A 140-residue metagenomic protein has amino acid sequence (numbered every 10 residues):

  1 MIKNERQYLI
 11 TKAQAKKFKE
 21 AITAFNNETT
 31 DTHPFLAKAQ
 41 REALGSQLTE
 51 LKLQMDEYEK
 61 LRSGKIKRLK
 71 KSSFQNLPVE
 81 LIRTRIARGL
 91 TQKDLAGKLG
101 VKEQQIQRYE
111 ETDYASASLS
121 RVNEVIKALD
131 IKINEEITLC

Functional and structural regions predicted by a protein language model:
M1-F74: N-terminal flexible/basic segments that precede or flank functional cores
Q75-R88: Short, amphipathic alpha-helical "recognition" segments used to contact nucleic acids or chromatin
L81, Q92, V122: Helix-turn-helix DNA-binding elements, focusing on the entry/boundary residues of the two helices that contact DNA
R85, A96, I126: The alpha-helix within a helix-turn-helix
G89-R108: Short alpha-helical DNA-recognition segment
D113-L119: Short, solvent-exposed alpha-helical "recognition" segments
L119-E135: DNA major-groove recognition helix of helix-turn-helix/homeodomain DNA-binding modules
I137-C140: Short, charged recognition helix plus adjacent turn of helix-turn-helix-like nucleic-acid-binding domains
